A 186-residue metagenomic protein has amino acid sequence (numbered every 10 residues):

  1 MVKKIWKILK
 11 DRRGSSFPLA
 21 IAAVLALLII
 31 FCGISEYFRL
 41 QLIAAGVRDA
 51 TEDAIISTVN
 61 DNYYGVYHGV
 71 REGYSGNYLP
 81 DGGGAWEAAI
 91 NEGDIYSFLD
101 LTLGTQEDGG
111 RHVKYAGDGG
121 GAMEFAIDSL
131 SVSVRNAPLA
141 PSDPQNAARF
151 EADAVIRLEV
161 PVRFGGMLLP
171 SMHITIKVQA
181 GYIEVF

Functional and structural regions predicted by a protein language model:
V2-G93: Alpha-helical assembly-interface signal, strongest on the long, hydrophobic N-terminal helix that forms
N60-F186: Short, conserved structural patches
